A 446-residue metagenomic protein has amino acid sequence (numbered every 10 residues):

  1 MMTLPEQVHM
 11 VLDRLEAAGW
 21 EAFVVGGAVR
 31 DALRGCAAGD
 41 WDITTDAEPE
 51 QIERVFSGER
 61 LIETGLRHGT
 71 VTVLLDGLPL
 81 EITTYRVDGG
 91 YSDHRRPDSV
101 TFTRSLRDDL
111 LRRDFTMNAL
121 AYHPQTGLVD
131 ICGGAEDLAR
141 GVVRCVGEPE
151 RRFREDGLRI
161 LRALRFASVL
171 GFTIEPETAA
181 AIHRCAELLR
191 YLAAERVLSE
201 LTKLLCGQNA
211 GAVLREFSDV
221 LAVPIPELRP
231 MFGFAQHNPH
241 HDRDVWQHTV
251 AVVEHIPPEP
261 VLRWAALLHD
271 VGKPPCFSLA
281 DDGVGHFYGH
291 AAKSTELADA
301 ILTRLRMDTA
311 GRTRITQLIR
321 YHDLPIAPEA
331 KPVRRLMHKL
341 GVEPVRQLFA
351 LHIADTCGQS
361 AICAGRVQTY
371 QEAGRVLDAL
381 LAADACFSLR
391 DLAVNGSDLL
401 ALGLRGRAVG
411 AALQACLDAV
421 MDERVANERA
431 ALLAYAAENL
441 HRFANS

Functional and structural regions predicted by a protein language model:
M1-S446: Catalytic cores of the polymerase beta-like nucleotidyltransferase superfamily and closely associated nucleotide
